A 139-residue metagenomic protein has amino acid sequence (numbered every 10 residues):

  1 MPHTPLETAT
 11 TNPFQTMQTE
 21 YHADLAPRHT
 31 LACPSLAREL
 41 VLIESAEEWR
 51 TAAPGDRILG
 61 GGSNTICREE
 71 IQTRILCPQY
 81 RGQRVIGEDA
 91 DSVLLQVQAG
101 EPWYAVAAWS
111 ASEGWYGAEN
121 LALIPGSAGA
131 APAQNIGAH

Functional and structural regions predicted by a protein language model:
M1-P13: N-terminal amphipathic/basic-hydrophobic helices that include classical n-h-c signal peptides and signal-anchor
P13-H139: Anion-binding (especially nucleotide phosphate/pyrophosphate-binding) glycine-rich loop and adjoining beta-alpha core
